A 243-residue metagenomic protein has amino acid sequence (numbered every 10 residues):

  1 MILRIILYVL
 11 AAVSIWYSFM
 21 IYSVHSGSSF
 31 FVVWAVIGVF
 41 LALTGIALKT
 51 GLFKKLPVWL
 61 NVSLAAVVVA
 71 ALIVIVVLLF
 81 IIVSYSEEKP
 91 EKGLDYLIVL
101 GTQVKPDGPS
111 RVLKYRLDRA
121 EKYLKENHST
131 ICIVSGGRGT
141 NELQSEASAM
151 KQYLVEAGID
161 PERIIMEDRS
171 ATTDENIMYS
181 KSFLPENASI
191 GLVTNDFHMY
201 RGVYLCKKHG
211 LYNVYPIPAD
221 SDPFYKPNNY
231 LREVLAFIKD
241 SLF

Functional and structural regions predicted by a protein language model:
M1-L7, F31-V32, K54, V58-A65: Membrane-water interface of alpha-helical transmembrane segments
I2-K49: Membrane-embedded alpha-helical segments of integral membrane proteins
V9-W16, A66-I73, V77, L231 (+1 more regions): Lipid-exposed faces of alpha-helical membrane segments in multi-pass integral membrane proteins
Y22-H25, L41-L43, L48, K54 (+1 more regions): A short, flexible N-terminal coil/short beta segment enriched in small residues
L43-S86: Transmembrane alpha-helices and immediately adjacent membrane-cytoplasm interface residues in multi-pass integral
V77-Y230: A structural signal for short, hydrophobic/glycine-enriched beta-strand patches
K226-L242: A transmembrane-helix-recognition feature enriched in membrane-embedded lipid enzymes and envelope glyco-/phospholipid
